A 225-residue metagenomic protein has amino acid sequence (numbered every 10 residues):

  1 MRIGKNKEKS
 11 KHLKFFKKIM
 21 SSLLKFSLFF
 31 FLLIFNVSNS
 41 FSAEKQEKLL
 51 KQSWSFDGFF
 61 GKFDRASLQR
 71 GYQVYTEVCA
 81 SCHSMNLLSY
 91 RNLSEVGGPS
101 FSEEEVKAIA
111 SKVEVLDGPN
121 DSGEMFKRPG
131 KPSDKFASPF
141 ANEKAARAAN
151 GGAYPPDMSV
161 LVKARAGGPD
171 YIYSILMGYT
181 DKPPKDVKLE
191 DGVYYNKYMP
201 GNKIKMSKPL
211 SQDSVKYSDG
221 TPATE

Functional and structural regions predicted by a protein language model:
R2-G4, K11-L28, L32-K62: Post-cleavage N-terminal segment of exported redox proteins
K48-Q73, S84-E103: Electrostatic cytochrome c docking/interface patches
L49-F59, D134, S138-A141, Q212-S218: Short, contiguous pre-domain boundary segments
D64-S67, Y154, G168, I172: Stable alpha-helical elements in mature extracytoplasmic
Q73-S84, A137-A141, Y154-K163, Y171: C-type cytochrome heme c attachment motif
V78-C79, H83-N86, V162-R165, L176-P183 (+1 more regions): Sec/Tat-exported extracytoplasmic proteins
S94-P155: Structured domain cores in non-transmembrane regions
I172-E225: Extracytoplasmic/lumenal ectodomains and periplasmic regions of secretory and membrane proteins
